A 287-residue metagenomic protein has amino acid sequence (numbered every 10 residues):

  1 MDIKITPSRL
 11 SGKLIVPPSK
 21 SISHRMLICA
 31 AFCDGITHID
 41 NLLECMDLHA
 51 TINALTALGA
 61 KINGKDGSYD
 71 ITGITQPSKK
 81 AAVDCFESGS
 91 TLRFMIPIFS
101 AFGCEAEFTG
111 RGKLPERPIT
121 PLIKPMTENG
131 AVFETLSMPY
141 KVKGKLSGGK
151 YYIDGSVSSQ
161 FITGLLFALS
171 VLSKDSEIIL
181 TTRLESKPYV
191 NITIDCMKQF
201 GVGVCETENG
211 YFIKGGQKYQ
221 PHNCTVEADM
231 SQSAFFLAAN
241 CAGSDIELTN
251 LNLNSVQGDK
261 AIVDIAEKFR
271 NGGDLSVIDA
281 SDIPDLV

Functional and structural regions predicted by a protein language model:
M1-V287: Short, structured segments at the rim of ligand-binding sites
